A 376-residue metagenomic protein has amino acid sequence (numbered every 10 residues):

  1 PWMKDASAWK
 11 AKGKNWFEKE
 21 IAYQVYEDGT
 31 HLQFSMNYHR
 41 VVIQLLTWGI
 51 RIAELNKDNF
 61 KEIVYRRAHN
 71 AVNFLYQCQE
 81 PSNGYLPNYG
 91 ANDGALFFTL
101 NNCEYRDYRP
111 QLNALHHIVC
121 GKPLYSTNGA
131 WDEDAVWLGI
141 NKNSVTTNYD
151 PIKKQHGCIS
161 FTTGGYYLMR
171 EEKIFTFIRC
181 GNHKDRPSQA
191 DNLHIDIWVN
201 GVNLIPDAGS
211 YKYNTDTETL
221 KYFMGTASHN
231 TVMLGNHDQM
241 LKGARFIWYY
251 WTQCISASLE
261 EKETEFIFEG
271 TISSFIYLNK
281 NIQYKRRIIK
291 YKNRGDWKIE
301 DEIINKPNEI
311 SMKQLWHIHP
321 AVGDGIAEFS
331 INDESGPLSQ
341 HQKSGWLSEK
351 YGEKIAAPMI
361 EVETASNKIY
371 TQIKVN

Functional and structural regions predicted by a protein language model:
M3, S7, Q24-N37, D58 (+1 more regions): Active-site-adjacent structural elements in folded domains
A8-G29, R67-N83: Long, well-ordered core segments of solenoidal/helical folds
F17, I152-K153, F161-T163, Q189-D191 (+3 more regions): Residues that act as N-cap/strand-start positions at coil-to-secondary-structure junctions
H31-S35, R186, K221: Alpha-helix N-cap/helix-initiation motif
N37, V41-L204, E260-E261: Carbohydrate-active enzyme catalytic cores, enriched for enzymes that act on polyanionic acidic polysaccharides
N92, T99-N102, H116-A130, T215-N376: CBM-like, beta-strand-rich accessory domains located in the C-terminal region of large, secreted polysaccharide-active
I205-S210: Catalytic Cys-His active-site segments of thiol-dependent hydrolases/isopeptidases
